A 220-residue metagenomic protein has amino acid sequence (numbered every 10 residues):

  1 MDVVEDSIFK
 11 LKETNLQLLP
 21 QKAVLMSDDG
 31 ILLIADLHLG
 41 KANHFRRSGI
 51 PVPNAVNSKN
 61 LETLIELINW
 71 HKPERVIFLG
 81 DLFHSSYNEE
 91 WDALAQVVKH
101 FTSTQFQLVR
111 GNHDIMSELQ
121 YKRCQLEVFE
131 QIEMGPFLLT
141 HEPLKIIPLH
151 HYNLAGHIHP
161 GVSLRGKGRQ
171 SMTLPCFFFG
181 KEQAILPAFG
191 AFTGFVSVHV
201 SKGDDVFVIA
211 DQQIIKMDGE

Functional and structural regions predicted by a protein language model:
M1-L79, H84-E220: Extended recognition/assembly regions associated with phosphoester-bond processing machinery
